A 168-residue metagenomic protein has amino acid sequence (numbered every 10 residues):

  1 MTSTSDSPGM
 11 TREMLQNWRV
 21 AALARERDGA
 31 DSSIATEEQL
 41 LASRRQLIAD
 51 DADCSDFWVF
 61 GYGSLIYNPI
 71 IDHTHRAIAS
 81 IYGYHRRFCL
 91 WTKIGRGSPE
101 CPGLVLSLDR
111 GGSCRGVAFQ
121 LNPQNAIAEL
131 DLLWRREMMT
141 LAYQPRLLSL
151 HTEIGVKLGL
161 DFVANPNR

Functional and structural regions predicted by a protein language model:
M1-R168: Glycine-aromatic micro-motifs
